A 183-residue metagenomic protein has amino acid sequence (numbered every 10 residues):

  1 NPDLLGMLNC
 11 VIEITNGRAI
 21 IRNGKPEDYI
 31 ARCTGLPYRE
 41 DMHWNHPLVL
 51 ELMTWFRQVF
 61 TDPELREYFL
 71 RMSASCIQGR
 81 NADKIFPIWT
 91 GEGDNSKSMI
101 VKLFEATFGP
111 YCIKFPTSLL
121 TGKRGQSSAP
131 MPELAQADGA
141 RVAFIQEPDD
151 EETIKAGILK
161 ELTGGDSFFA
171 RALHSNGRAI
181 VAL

Functional and structural regions predicted by a protein language model:
L4-R141: P-loop NTPase catalytic core of nucleic-acid-dependent motor ATPases
T107, Y111, E151, D166: Phosphate/oxyanion-binding loops and surfaces in catalytic or ligand/nucleic-acid-binding neighborhoods
I113-K114, T153-K155, R171: Extended hydrophobic-aromatic, low-complexity segments
P132-D138, R171-L183: AAA+/SF3 P-loop NTPase mechanochemical coupling elements
G139-G165, R178: Conserved AAA+/SF3 P-loop NTPase catalytic/coupling segment centered on the Walker-B
G165-R171: Sequence-specific dsDNA recognition surfaces
